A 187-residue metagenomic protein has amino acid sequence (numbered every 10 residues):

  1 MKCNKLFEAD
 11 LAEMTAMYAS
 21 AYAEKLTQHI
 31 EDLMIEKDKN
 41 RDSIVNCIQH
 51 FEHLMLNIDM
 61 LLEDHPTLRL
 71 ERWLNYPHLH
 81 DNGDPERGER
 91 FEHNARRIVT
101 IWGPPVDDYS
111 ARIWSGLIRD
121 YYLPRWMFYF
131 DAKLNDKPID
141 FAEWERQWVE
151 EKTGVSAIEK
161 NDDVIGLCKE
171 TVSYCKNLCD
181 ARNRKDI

Functional and structural regions predicted by a protein language model:
M1-I187: Catalytic domains of carbohydrate-active enzymes that cleave complex glycans
